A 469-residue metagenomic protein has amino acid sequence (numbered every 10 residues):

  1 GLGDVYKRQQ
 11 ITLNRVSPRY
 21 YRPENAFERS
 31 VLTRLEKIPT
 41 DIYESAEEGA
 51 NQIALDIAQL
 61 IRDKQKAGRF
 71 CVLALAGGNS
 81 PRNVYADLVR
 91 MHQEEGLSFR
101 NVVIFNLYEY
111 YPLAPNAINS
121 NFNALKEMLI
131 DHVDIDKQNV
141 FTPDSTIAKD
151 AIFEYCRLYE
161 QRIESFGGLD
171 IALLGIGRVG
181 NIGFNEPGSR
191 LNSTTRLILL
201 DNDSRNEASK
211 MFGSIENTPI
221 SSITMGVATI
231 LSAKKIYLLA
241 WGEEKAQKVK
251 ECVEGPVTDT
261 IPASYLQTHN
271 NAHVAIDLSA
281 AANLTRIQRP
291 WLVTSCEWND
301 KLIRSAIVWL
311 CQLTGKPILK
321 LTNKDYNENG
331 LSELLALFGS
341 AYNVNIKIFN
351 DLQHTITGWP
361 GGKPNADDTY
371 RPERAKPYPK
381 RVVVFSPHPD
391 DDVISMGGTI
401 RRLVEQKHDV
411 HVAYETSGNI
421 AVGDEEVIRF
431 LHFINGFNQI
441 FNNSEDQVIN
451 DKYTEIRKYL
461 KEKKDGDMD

Functional and structural regions predicted by a protein language model:
G1-Y6: Short, small-residue-biased leader/transition segments that mark boundaries at the very start of proteins
K7-V72, D367-P372, K376: N-terminal glycine-/serine-/threonine-rich phosphate-binding loop
Q10-N14, F27, A228, S232-E333: ATP/nucleoside-binding phosphotransfer catalytic cores, i.e., glycine-rich phosphate-binding loops
E24-K37, L97-I171: Ligand-binding beta-strand-loop-alpha-helix segment within the catalytic cores of soluble metabolic enzymes
A67-E94: Glycine-rich N-terminal segment of FAD-binding domains in flavoprotein oxidoreductases, spanning the beta-loop-helix
L75-S80, L174-R178, W241: Glycine-rich beta-strand-to-loop/alpha-helix junction loops that act as flexible
G183-V227: Class I SAM-dependent methyltransferase SAM-binding "motif I" and its flanking Rossmann-like core
G330-D469: Active-site rim/loop-helix segments in enzyme catalytic domains that contact anionic ligands
